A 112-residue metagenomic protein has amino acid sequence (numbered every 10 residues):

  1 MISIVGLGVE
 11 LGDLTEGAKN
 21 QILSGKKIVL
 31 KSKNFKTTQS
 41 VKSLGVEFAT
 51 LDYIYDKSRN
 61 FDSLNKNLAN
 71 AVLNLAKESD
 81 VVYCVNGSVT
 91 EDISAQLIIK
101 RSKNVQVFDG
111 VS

Functional and structural regions predicted by a protein language model:
M1-S112: Class I S-adenosyl-L-methionine
